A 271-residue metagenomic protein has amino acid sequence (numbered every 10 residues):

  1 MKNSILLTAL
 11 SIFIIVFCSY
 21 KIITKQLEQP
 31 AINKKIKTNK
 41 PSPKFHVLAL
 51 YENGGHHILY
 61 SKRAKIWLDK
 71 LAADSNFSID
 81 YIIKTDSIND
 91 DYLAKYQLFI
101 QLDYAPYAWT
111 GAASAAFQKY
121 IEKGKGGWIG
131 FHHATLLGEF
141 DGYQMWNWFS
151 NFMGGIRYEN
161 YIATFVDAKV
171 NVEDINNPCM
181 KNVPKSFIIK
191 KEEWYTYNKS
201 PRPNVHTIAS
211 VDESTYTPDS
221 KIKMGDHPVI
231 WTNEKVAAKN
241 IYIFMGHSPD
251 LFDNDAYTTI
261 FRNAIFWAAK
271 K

Functional and structural regions predicted by a protein language model:
M1-E28: Bacterial Sec-dependent N-terminal signal peptides
I23-K44, D74, S214-V229, E234-K271: Extracellular ligand-binding/catalytic regions of CAZymes and related secreted enzymes and adhesion modules
H46-G54, L59-L137: Helical hinge/lid and interdomain linker segments adjacent to catalytic or ligand-binding clefts that mediate domain
A49-Y51, I208, I241-M245: Active-site-proximal beta-strand elements of phosphoester/diester hydrolases
R63-W67, A112, A116, W148 (+3 more regions): Extracytoplasmic/secreted proteins, especially bacterial periplasmic and envelope-associated proteins
Y107-N182: A glycine-rich, often tryptophan-bearing local segment used as a flexible ligand/cofactor-contacting loop or short
G127-I129, H206, K239: Proline-centered loop/turn at the N-terminus of a beta-strand
Y161-V236: Catalytic beta-strand/loop cores that center a nucleophilic Ser/Cys/Thr and support acyl-enzyme chemistry
